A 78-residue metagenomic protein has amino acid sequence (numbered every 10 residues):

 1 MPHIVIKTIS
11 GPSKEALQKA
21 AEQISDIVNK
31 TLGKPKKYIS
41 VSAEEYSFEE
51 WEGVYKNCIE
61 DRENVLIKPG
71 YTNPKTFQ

Functional and structural regions predicted by a protein language model:
P2-Q78: A domain-level signal for the structural core that forms small-molecule/cofactor-binding pockets and catalytic centers
